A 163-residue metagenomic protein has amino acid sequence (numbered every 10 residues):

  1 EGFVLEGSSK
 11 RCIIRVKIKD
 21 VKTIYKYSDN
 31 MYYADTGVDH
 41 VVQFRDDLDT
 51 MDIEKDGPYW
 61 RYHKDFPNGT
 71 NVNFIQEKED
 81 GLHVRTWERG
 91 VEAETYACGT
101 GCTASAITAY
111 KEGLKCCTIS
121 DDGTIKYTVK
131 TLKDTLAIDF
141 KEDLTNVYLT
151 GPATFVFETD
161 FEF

Functional and structural regions predicted by a protein language model:
E1-A34, I107-Y148: Acidic, low-complexity central loop/insert segments
G2-E6, V42-D46, I75-K78, T150: Short beta-strand-to-turn element immediately C-terminal to the catalytic PLP-Schiff-base lysine in fold type I
K17, V42-F44, R85-W87, D139 (+1 more regions): Beta-strand residues in well-ordered beta-sheet regions across diverse protein folds
V21, L48, R89-V91, D134 (+3 more regions): Residue-level signature for short turns and capping positions that connect secondary-structure elements
I24-Y32, V41-D65, G69-N73: Anionic-ligand binding region
M31-T36, V41, L144-F163: C-terminal domain-closing interface element
D56-W87, E92, T135-A137: Conserved phosphate-donor
W87-Y110: Glycine/serine-rich anion-binding loops at beta->alpha junctions that coordinate negatively charged ligand groups
